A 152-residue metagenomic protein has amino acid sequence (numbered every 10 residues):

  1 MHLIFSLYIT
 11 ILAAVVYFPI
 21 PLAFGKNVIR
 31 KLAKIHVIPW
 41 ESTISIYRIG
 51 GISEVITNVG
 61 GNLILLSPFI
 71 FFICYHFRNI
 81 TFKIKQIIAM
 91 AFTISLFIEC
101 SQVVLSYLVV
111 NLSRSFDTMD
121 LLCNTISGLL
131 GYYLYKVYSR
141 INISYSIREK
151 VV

Functional and structural regions predicted by a protein language model:
M1-S115, L129-V152: Bulky hydrophobic segments
F116-I126: Membrane-interface transmembrane-helix boundary segments in multi-pass integral membrane proteins
